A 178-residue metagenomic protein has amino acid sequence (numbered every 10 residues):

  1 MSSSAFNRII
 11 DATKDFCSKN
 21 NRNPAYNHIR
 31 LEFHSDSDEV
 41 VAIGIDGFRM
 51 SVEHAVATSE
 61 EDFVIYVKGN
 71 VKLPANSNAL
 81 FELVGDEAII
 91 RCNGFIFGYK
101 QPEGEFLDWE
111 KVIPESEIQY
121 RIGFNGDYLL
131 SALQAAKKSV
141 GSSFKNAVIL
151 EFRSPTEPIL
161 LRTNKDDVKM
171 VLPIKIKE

Functional and structural regions predicted by a protein language model:
M1-E178: DNA polymerase processivity clamps
